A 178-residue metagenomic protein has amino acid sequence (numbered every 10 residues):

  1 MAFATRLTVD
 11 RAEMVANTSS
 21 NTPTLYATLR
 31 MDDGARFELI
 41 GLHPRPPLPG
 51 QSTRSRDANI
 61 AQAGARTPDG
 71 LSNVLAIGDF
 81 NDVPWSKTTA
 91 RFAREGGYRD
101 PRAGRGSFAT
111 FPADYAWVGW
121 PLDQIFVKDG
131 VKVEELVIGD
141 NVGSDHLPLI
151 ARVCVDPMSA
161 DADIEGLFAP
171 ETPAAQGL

Functional and structural regions predicted by a protein language model:
M1-L178: Soluble catalytic domains of enzymes that build or remodel membrane lipids, polysaccharides, and related
